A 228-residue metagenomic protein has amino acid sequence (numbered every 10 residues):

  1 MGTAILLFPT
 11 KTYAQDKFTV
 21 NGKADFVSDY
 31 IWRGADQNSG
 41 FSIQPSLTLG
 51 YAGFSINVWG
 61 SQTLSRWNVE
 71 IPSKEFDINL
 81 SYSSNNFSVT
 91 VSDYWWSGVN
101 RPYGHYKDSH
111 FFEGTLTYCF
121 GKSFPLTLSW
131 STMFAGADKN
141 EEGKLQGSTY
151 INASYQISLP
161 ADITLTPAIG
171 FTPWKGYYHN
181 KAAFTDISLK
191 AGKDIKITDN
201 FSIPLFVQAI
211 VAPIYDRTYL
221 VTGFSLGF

Functional and structural regions predicted by a protein language model:
M1-T19: Cleavable N-terminal export/targeting peptides
Y13-T19, N86, G121-P125, S158-T166 (+1 more regions): Short loop/turn motifs that connect adjacent beta-strands in outer-membrane beta-barrel proteins
Q15-S65: Short glycine/proline- and aromatic-enriched beta-strand/turn motifs that initiate or cap beta-hairpins
D16-V20, S39-I43, G50, P72-F76 (+5 more regions): Residues that define the transmembrane beta-barrel architecture of outer-membrane proteins
A24-Y30, F54-S65, V89-R101, F124-G136 (+2 more regions): Transmembrane beta-strand segments that form the barrel wall of outer-membrane beta-barrel proteins
H105-K175: Detector for outer-membrane/organellar transmembrane beta-barrel domains, recognizing the amphipathic beta-strand
I157, L189-A191, I195, D216-F228: Outer-membrane beta-barrel "beta-signal"
T164-I197, F206: Outer membrane beta-barrel transmembrane domains
